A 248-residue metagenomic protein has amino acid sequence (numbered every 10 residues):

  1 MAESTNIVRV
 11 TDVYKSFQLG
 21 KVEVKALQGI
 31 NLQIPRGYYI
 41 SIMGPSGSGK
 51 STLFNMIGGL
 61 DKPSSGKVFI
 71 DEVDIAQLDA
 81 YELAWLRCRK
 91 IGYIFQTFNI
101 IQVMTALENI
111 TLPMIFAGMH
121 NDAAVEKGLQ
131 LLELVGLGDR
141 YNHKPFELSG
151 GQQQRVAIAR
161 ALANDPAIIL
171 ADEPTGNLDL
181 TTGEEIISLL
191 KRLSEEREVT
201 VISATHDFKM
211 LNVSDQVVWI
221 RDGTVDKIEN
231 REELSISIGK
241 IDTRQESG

Functional and structural regions predicted by a protein language model:
T5-I220: ABC family nucleotide-binding domain
T224-G248: Conserved beta-strand-loop-alpha-helix hinge in the C-terminal portion of ABC ATPase nucleotide-binding domains
